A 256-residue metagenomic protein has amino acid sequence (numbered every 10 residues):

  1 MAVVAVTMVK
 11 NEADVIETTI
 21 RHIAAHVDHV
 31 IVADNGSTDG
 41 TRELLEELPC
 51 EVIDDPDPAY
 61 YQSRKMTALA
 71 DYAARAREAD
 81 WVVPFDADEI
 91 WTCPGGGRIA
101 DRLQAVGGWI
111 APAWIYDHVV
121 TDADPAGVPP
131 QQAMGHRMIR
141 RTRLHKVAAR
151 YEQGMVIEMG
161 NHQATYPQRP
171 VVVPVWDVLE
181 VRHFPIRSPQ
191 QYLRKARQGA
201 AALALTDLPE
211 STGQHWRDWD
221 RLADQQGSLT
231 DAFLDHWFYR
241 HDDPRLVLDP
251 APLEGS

Functional and structural regions predicted by a protein language model:
A2-R21, G36: Active-site beta-to-alpha loop of glycosyltransferases that engages the nucleotide-sugar donor
V6-V9, G40-E43, P56, A73-A76 (+1 more regions): Elongated, non-catalytic scaffold/linker segments and compositionally distinctive motifs
H22-P58: Acidic donor-binding segment of Leloir-type glycosyltransferases
L45-P84: Active-site-proximal specificity loops/subdomain of glycosyltransferases
S63-T67, D71, C93-S256: Catalytic-site signature of metal-activated, phosphate-bearing donor transferases, centered on the GT-A/GT-A-like
D86-I90: The conserved acidic donor/metal-binding loop of glycosyltransferases
